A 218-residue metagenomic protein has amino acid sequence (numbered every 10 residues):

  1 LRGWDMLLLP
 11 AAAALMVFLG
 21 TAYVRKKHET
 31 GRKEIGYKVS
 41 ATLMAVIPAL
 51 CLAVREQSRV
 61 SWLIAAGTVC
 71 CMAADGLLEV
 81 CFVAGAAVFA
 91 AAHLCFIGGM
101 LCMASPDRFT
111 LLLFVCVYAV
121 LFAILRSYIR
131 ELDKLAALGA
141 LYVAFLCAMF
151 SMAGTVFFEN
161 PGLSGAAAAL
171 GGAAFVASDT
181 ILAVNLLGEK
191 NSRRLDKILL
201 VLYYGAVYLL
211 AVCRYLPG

Functional and structural regions predicted by a protein language model:
L1-G218: Polytopic alpha-helical membrane-helix bundles and their juxtamembrane interface segments in multi-pass membrane
